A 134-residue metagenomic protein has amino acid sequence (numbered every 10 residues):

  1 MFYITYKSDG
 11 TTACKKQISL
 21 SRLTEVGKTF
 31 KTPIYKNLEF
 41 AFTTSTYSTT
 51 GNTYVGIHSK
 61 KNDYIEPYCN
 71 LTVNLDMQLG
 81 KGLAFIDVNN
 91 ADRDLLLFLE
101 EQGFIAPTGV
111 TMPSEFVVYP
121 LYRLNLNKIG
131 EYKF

Functional and structural regions predicted by a protein language model:
I4, D9-N62: OB-fold ssDNA-binding interfaces and closely related basic DNA-contact patches used across DNA replication/repair
D9-G10, G27, G51, G56 (+4 more regions): Residue-identity detector for glycine
G10, L38, L71, L75-M77 (+2 more regions): Short linear motifs in intrinsically disordered/low-complexity regions
K28, P33, L38-F40, E66 (+3 more regions): Short non-domain terminal segments
T53-G103: Acidic, aromatic-enriched beta-alpha/helix-loop junctions
V88-F134: Short, compact, well-ordered microdomains
